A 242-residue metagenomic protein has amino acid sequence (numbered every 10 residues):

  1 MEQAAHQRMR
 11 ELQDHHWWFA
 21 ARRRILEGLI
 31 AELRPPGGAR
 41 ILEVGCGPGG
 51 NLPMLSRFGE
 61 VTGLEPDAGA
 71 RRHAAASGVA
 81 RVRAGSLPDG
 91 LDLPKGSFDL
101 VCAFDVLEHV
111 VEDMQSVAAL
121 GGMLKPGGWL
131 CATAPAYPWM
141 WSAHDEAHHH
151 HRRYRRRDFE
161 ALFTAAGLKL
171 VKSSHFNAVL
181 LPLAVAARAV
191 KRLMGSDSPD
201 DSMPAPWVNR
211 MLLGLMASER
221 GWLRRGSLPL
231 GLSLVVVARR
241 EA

Functional and structural regions predicted by a protein language model:
M1-G96, L100-F104, M114-V117, D201-S202 (+5 more regions): Conserved N-terminal segment of class I S-adenosyl-L-methionine
R10-E11, L130-R152, R156-L162: Short, glycine-/aromatic-enriched active-site segment of Class I SAM-dependent methyltransferases
A74-A75, S142-E146, L183-A187: Short aromatic-enriched loop/helix-cap "lid" or pocket-rim segments at secondary-structure transitions that line
F104-L107, T133: Residues lining the SAM
H109, D113: Di-metal (Zn2+ and/or Mg2+/Mn2+) metal-binding site signature of metallo-dependent hydrolases with the MBL/beta-CASP
M114-W129: A short glycine-rich, Lys/Arg-flanked "PGG" loop and its adjoining helix->strand segment in the class I
L168-A178: Conserved S-adenosyl-L-methionine
L180-L213: C-terminal helical/coil "lid" or tail adjacent to the Rossmann-like core of SAM-dependent
